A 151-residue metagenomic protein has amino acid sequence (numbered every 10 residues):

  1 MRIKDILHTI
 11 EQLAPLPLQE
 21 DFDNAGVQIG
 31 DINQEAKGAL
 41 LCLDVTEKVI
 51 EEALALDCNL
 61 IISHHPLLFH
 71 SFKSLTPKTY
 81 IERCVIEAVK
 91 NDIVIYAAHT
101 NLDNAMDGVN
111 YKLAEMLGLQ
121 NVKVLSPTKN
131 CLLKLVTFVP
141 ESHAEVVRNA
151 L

Functional and structural regions predicted by a protein language model:
M1-A150: Hydrophobic structural segments
